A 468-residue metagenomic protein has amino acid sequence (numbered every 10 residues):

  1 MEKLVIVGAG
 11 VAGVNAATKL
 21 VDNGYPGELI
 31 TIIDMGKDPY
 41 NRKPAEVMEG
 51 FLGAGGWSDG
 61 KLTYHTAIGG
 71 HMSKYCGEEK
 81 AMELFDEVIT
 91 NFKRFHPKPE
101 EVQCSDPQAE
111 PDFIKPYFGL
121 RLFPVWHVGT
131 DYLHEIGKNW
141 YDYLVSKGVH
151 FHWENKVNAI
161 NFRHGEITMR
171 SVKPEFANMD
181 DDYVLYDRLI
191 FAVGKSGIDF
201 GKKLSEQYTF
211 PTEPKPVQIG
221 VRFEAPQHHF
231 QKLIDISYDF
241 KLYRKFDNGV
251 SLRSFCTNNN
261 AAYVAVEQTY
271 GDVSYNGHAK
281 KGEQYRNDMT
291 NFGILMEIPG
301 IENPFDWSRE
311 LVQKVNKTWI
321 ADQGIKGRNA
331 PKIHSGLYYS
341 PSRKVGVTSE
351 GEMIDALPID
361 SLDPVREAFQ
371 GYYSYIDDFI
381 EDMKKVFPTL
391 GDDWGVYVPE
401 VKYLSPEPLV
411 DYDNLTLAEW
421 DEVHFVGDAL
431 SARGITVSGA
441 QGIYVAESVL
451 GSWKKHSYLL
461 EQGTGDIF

Functional and structural regions predicted by a protein language model:
E2-T66, D106-F468: Residues forming the flavin
G50-Q103: Dinucleotide-binding Rossmann-like beta1-alpha1 core, especially the glycine-rich loop that anchors the ADP
